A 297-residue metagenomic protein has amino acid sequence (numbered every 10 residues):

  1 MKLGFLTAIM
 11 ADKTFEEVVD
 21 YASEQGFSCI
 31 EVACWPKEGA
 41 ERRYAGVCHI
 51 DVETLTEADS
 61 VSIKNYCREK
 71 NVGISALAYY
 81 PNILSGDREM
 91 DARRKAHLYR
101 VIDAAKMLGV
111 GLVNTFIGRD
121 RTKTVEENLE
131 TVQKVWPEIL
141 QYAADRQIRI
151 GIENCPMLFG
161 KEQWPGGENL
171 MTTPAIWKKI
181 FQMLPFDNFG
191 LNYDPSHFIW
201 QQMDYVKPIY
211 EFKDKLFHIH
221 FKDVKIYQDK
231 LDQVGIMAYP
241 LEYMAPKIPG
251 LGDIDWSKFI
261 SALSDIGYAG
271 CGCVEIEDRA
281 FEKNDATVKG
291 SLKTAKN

Functional and structural regions predicted by a protein language model:
M1-C29, C34-P36, R68, G109-G111 (+2 more regions): Histidine-acidic metal/acid-base catalytic patches
M1-G4, G73-S85, R119, G235-P240: N-terminal small/glycine-rich loop or linker at the start of catalytic domains across soluble metabolic enzymes
T7, V52-L55, G86, M90 (+4 more regions): Pocket-edge positions in alpha/beta enzyme catalytic cores
I9, H49-D51, Y80-S85, R119-T122 (+2 more regions): Short histidine/acidic/glycine/proline-rich micro-motifs that form metal- and phosphate-coordinating active-site loops
I9-M10, T54-L55, R93, E130-T131 (+2 more regions): Residues that cap or flank secondary-structure elements
E17, V61-G73, N82-G190, W200 (+2 more regions): Active-site acidic/histidine proton-transfer and metal-coordination neighborhood in alpha/beta enzyme cores
A33-I63, K123: Glycine-rich, proline-tolerant flexible connector loops at the mouths of alpha/beta enzymes
C34-R42, I83, D120-T122, M157-F159 (+1 more regions): Conserved radical SAM core fold
